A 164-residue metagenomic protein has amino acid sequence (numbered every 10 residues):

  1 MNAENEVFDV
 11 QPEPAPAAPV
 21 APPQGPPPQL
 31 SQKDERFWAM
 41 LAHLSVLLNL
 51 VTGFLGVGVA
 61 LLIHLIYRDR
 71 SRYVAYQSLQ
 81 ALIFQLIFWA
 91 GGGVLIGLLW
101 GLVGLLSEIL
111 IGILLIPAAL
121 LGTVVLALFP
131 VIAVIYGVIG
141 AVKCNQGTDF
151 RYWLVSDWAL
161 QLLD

Functional and structural regions predicted by a protein language model:
N2-L86, I139-D164: Membrane-interface extramembranous regions at the lipid-water interface
A39-G58, L82-G137: Hydrophobic alpha-helical transmembrane segments in multi-pass membrane proteins
